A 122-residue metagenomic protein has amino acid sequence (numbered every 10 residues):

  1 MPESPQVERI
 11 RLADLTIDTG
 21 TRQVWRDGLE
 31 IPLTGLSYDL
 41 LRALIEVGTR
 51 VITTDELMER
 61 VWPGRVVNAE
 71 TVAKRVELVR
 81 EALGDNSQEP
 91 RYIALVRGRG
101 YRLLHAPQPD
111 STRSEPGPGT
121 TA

Functional and structural regions predicted by a protein language model:
M1-A122: Cytosolic linker/terminal segments flanking nucleotidyl-cyclase catalytic modules
